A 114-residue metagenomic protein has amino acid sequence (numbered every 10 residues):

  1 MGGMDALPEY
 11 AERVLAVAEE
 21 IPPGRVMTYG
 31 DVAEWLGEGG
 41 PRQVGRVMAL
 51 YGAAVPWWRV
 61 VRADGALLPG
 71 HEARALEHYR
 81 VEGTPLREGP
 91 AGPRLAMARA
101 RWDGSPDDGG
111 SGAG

Functional and structural regions predicted by a protein language model:
G2-G114: Nucleic acid-binding interface residues in structured DNA/RNA-binding domains, emphasizing the DNA-engaging scaffolds
